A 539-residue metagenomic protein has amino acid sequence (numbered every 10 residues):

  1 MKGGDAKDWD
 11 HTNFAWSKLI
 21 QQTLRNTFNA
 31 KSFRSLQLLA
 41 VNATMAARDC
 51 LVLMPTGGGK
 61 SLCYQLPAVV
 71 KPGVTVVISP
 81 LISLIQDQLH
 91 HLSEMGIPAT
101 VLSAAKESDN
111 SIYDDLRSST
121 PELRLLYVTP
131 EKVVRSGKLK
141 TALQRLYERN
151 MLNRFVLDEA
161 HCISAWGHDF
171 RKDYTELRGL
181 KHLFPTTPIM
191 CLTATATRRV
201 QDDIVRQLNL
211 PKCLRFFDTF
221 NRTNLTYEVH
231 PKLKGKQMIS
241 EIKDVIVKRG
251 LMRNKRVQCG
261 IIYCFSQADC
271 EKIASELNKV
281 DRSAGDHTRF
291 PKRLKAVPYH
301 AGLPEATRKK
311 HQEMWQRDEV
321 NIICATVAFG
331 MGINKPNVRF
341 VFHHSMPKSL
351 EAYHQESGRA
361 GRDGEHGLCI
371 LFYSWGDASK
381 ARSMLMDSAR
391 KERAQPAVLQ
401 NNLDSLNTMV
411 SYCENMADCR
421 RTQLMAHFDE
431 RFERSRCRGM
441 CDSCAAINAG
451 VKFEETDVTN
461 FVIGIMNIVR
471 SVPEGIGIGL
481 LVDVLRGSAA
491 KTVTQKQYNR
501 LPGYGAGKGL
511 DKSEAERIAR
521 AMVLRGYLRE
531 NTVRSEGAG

Functional and structural regions predicted by a protein language model:
M1-D10, F14-I20, S103, N401-L406 (+1 more regions): Accessory DNA-binding and partner-docking regions appended to nucleic-acid-acting proteins, especially the terminal
Q22-T27, S32-S35, L39-S61, V69-K71 (+2 more regions): Helicase motor core with emphasis on the C-terminal RecA-like subdomain
T44, W315, C413, V469-P473: Short helix-to-turn junction characteristic of helix-turn-helix DNA-binding domains, especially the helix
P185, A417, E474: Flexible coil/turn residues that form the inter-helical turn or adjacent wing/linker of helix-turn-helix
L368, Q423, M440-C441: The −1 position to Zn-ligating cysteines in a subset of zinc-ribbon hairpins
G376-Q423, F428-E430: A conserved SF2-helicase RecA2
